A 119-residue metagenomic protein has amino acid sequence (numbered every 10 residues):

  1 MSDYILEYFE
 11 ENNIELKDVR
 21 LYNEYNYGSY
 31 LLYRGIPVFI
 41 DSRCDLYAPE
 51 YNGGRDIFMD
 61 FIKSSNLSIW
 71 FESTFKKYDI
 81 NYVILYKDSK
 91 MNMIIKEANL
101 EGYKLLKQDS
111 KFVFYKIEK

Functional and structural regions predicted by a protein language model:
M1-N13: A short, well-structured juxtamembrane/interface segment
Y4-E7, N26, Y30, W70 (+1 more regions): Extracytoplasmic/secreted proteins, especially bacterial periplasmic and envelope-associated proteins
N12-N52, I80-D88, Y115: Short periplasmic/luminal acceptor-recognition loop of GT-C membrane glycosyltransferases, typified by
R34, N52-F112: Periplasmic/luminal catalytic loop of GT-C fold multi-pass membrane glycosyltransferases that transfer sugars from
V113-K119: Conserved beta strand-loop-helix elements of the APE1-like EEP
